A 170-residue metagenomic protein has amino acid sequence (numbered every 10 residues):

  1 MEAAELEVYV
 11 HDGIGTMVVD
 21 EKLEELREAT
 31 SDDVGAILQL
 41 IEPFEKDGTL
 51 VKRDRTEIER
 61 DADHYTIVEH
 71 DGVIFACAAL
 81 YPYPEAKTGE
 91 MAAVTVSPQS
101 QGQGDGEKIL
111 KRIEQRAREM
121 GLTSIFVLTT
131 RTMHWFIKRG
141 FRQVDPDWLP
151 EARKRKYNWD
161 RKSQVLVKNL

Functional and structural regions predicted by a protein language model:
M1-T49, T56-E57: C-terminal catalytic "cap/lid" subdomain
E2, R131-T132: A generic "binding-loop/recognition-motif" signal
D32, T130-R131: Short beta->alpha linker loops
P43-I74: Active-site rim helix/loop that mediates acceptor-substrate recognition in acyltransferases
I67, V73-P82, T88-T95: Conserved beta-strand in the GNAT
V96, G102-Q115, E119: Conserved acetyl-CoA-binding loop-helix of GNAT-fold acetyltransferases
Q115-T130: Conserved GNAT acetyl-CoA-binding A-motif
L128, I137, R142-V165: Conserved catalytic-core motifs of GNAT/GCN5-like acyltransferases
